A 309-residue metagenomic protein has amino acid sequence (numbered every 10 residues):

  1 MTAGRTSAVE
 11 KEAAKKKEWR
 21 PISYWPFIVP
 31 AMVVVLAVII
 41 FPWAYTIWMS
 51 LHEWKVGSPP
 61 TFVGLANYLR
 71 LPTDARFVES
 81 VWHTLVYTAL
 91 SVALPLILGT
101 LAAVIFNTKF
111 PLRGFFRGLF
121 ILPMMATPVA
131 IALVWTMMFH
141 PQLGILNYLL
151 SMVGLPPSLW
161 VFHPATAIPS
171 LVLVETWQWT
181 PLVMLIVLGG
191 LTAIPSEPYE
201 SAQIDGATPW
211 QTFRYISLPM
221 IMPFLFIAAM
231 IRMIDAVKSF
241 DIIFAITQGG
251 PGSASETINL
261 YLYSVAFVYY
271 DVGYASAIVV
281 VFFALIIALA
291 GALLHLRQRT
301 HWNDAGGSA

Functional and structural regions predicted by a protein language model:
M1-W19: Short, Lys/Arg-rich, polar N-terminal cytosolic tail immediately upstream of the first transmembrane signal-anchor
W19-A309: A structural signal for multi-pass alpha-helical bundles of membrane permease subunits that mediate small-molecule
